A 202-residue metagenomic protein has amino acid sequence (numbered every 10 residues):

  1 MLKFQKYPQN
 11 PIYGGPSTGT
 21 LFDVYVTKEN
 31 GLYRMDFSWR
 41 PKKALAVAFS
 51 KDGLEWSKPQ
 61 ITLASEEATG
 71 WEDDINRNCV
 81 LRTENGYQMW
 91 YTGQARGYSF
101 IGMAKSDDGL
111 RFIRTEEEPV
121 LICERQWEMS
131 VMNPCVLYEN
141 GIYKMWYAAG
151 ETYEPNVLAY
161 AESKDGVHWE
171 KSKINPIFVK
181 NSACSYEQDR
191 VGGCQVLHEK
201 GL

Functional and structural regions predicted by a protein language model:
M1-L202: Carbohydrate-active catalytic/glycan-binding domains of CAZyme proteins, especially the secreted or lumenal ectodomains
